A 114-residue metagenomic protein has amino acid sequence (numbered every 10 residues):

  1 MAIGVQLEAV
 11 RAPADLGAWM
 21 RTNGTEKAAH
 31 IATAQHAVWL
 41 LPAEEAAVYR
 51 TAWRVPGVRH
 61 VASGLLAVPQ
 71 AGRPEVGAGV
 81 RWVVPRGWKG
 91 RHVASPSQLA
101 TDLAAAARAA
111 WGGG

Functional and structural regions predicted by a protein language model:
M1-A34, A43-E45, R59, G64 (+1 more regions): Signature for HUH/AEP ssDNA processing cores
Q35-W53: Short, intrinsically disordered low-complexity segments
